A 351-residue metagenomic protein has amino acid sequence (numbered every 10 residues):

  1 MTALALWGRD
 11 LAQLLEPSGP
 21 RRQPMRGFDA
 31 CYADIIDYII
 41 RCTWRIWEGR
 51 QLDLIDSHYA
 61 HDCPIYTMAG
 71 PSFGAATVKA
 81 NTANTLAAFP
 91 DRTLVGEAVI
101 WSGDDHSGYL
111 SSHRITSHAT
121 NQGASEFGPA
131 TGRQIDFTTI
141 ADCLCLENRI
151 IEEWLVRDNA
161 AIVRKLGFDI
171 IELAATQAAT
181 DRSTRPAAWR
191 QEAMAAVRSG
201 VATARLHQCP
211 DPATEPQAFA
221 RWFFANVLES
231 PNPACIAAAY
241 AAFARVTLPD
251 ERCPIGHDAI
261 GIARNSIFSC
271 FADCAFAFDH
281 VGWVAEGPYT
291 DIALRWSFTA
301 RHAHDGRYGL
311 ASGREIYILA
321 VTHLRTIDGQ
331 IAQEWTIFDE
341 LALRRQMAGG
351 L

Functional and structural regions predicted by a protein language model:
M1-L351: C-terminal and inter-domain tail/linker signature
